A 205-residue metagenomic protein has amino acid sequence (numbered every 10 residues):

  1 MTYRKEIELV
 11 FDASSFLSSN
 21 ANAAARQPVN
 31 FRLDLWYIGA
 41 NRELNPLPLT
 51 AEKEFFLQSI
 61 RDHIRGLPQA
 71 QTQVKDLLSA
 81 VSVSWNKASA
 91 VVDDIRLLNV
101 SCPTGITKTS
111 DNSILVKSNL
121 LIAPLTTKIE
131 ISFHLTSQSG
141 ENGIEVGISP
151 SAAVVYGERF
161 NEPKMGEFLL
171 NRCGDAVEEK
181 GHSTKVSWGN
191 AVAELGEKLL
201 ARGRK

Functional and structural regions predicted by a protein language model:
M1, S18-K205: Glycine-centered motif in EGF-like
Y3, F11-A13: Extended alpha-helical solenoid/rod scaffold regions of large eukaryotic vesicle-tethering complex subunits
E8-V10, L17-N20: Eukaryotic short linear interaction motifs
